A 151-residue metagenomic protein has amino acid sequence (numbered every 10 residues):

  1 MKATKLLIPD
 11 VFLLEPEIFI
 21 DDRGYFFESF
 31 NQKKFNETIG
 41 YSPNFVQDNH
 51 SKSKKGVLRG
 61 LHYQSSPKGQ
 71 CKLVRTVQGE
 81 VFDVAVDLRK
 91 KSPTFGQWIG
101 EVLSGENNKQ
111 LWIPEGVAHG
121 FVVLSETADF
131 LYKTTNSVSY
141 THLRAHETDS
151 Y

Functional and structural regions predicted by a protein language model:
M1-E106, S125-T127, T134-Y140, R144 (+1 more regions): Non-catalytic, conserved peripheral segments adjacent to functional cores
L103-S125: Conserved metal-binding segment of the jelly-roll/cupin
